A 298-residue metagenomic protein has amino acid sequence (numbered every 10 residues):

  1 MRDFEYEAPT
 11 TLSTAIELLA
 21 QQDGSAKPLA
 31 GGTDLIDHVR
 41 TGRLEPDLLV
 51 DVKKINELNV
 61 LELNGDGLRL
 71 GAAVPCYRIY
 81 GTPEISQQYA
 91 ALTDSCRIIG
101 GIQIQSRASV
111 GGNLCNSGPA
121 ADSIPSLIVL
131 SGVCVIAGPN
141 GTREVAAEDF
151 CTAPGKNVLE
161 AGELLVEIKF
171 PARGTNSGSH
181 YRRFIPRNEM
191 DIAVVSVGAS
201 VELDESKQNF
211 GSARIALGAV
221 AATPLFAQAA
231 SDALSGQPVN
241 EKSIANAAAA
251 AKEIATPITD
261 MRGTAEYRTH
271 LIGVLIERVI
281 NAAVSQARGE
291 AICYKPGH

Functional and structural regions predicted by a protein language model:
M1-H298: C-terminal structural segment of proteins
